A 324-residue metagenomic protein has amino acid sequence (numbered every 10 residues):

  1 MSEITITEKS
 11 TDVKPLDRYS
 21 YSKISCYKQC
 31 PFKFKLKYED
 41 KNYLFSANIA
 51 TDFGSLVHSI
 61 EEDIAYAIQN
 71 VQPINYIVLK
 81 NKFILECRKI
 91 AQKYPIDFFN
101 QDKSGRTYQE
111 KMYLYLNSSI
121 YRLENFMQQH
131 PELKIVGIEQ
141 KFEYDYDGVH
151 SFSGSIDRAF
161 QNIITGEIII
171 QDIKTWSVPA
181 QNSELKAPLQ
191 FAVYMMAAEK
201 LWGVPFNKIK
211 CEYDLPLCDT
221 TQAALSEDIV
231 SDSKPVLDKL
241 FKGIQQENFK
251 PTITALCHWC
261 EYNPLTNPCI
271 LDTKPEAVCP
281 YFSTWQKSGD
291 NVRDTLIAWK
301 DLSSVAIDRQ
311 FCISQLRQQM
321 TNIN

Functional and structural regions predicted by a protein language model:
M1-S10, H258: Accessory/regulatory regions of helicases
T11-K14, P31-L44, I170-W176, D238-Q245: Short amphipathic alpha-helical segments and their helix-coil junctions
I24-Q69, L116, E139: Nuclease catalytic cores
C30, V57-H58, R158, C211 (+1 more regions): A residue-level signal for conserved active-site and pocket-lining positions in enzyme catalytic cores
Y43, A65-I74, H130, L201-V204 (+1 more regions): Short helix-capping/linker segments at secondary-structure and domain boundaries
I60-I138: A non-catalytic, helix-rich entry segment at domain boundaries
I77, Q181-S183, M196-N324: Metal-dependent nuclease catalytic regions and adjoining charged, substrate-binding loops involved in nucleic-acid end
L133-K239: Mg2+/Mn2+-dependent nuclease catalytic core
